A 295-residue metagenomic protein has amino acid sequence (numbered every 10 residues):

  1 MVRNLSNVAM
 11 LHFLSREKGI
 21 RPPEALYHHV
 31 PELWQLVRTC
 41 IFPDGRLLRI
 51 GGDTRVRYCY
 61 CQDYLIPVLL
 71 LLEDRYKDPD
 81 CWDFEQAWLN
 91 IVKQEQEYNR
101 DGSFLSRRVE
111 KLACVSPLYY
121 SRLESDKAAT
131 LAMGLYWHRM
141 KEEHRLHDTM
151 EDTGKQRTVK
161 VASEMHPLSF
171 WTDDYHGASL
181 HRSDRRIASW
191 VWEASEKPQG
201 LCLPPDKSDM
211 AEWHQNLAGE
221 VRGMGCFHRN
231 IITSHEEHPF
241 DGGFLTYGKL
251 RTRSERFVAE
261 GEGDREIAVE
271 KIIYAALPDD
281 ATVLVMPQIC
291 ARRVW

Functional and structural regions predicted by a protein language model:
M1-P31, L36-P67: Aromatic-lined, polymer-binding surfaces characteristic of secreted/periplasmic polysaccharide-degrading enzymes
P43-T54, Y58-W295: Extended polysaccharide-engagement surfaces of secreted carbohydrate-active enzymes
